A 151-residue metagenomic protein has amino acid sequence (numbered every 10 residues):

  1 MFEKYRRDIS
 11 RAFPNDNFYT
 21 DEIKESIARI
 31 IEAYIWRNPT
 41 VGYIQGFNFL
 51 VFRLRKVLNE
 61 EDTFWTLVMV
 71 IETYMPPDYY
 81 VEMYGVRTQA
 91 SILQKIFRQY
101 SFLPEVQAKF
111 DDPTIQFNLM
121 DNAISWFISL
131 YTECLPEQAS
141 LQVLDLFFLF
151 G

Functional and structural regions predicted by a protein language model:
M1-G151: Helix-rich, well-folded core regions that mediate interactions or catalysis
